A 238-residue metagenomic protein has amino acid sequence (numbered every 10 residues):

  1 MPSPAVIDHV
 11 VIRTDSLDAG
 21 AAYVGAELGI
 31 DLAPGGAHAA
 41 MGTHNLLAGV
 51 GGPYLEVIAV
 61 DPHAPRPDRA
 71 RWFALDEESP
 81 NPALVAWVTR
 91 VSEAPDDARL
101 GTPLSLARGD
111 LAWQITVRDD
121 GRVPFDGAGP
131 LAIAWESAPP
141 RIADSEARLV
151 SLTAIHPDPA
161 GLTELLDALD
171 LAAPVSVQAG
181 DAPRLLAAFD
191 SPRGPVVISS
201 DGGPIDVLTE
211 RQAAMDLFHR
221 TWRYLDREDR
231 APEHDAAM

Functional and structural regions predicted by a protein language model:
P2-I7, I12-L32, V50-M238: Glyoxalase I/VOC metalloenzyme domain signal
G35-H38: Short, solvent-exposed loop/turn elements at beta->coil junctions and helix N-caps that rim active or binding pockets
A40-H44, D181-P183: Short acidic/glycine-enriched loop/turn segments that link adjacent beta-strands
L46-A48: Short beta-strand scaffold segments in enzyme catalytic cores
